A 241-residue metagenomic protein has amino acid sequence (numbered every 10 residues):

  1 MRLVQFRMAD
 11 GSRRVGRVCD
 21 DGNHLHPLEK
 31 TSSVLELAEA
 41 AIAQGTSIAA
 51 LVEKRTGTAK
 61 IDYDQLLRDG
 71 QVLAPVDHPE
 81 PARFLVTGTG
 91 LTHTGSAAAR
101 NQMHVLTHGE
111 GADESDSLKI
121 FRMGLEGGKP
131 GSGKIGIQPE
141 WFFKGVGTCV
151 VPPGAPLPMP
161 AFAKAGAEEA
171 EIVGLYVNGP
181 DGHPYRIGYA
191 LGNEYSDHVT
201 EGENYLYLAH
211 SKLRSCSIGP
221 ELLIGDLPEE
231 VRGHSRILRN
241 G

Functional and structural regions predicted by a protein language model:
M1, G16, S33, G45-S47: Intrinsic structural disorder
M1-C19: N-terminal basic/disordered segments at the start of proteins
V4-F6, D20, E39-H234, R239-G241: Active-site microenvironments in enzyme catalytic cores
N23-E39, L206-Y207: A short, surface-exposed interaction/processing loop segment used at functional sites
